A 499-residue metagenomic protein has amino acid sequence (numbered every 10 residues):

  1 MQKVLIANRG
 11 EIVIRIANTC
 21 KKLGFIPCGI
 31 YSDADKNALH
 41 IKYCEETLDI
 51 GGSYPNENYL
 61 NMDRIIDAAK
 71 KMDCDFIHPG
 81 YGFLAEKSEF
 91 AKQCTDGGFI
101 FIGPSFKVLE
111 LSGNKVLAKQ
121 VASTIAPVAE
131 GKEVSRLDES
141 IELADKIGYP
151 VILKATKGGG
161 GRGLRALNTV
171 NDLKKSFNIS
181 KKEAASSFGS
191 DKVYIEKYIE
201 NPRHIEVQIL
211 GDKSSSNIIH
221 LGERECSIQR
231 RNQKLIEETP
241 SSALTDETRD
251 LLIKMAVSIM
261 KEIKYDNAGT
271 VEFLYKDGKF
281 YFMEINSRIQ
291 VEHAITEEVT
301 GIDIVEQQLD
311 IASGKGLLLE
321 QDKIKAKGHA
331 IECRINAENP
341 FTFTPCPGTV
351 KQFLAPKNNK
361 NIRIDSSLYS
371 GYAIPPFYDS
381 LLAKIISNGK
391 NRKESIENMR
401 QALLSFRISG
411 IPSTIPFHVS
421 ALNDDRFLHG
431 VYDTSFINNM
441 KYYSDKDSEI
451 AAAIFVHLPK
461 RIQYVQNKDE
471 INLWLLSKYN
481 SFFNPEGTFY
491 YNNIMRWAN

Functional and structural regions predicted by a protein language model:
M1-V271, Y275-Q290: N-terminal beta-alpha lobe that positions the nucleotide/phosphoryl donor in ATP/NTP-coupled carboxylate activation
K3, D73-D75, T156, K182 (+5 more regions): Exposed boundary/loop context
S227, V291, A337-F341: Short loop/turn segments at secondary-structure transitions that flank enzyme active sites
A243-E247, I295-T300: Short, contiguous acidic/charged loop-to-helix segments that flank catalytic cores in large enzymes
A256, T296-E297, I302-N499: Catalytic cores of soluble metabolic enzymes centered on carboxylation/carboxyl-transfer
